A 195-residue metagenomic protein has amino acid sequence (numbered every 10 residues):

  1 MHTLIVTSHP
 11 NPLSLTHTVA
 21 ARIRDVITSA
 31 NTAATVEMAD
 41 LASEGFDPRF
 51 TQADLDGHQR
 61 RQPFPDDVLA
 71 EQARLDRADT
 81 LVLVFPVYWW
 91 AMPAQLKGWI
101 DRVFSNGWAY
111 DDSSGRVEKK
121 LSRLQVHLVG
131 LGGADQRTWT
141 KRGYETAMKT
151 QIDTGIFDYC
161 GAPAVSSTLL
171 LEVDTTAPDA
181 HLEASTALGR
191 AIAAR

Functional and structural regions predicted by a protein language model:
M1-W108, S166, E172-T175, D179-R195: N-terminal beta1-alpha1-beta2 submodule of the flavodoxin-like/Rossmannoid cofactor-binding fold
A34, W99, S114-E118, Y144 (+1 more regions): Residue-level signal for alpha-helical context at structural boundaries
D111-G161: Short, glycine-/small-residue-rich phosphate/pyrophosphate-handling segment
